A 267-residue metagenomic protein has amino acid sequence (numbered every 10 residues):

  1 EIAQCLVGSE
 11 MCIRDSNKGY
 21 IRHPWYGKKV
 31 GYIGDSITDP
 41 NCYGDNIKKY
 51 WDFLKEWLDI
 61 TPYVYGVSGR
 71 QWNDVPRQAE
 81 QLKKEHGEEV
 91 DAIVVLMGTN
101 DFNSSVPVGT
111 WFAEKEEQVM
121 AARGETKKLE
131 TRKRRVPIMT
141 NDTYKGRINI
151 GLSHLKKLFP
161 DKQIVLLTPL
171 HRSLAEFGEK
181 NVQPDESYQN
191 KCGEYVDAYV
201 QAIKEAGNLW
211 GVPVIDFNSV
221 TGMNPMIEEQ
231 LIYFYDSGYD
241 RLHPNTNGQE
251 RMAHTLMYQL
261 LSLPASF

Functional and structural regions predicted by a protein language model:
E1-D15: Single conserved hydrophobic/aromatic residue that forms the stacking wall/gate of nucleotide- or nucleobase-binding
I2, Y50-W51, I203: Residues within well-ordered alpha-helices
C5-G8, G34, P40, G66-G69 (+3 more regions): Glycine-centered flexibility sites
R14-S68, N73-E88, I93, E228-E229: Serine-esterase "nucleophile elbow" of acetyl-processing enzymes
W57, A79-F267: Alpha-helical cap/lid subdomain in secreted, periplasmic, or secretory-pathway luminal O-acyl-processing enzymes
